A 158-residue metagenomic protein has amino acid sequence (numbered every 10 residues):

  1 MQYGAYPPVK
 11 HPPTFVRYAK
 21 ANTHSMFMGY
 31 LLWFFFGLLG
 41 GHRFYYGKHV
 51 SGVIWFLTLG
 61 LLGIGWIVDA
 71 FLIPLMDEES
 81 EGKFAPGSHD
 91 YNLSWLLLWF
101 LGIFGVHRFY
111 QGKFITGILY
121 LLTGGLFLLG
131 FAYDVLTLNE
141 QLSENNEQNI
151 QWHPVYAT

Functional and structural regions predicted by a protein language model:
Q2-F36, Y45-T158: Transmembrane helix recognition focused on a "late"/terminal membrane span
L39-G40: N-terminal signal-anchor/start-transfer transmembrane helix
